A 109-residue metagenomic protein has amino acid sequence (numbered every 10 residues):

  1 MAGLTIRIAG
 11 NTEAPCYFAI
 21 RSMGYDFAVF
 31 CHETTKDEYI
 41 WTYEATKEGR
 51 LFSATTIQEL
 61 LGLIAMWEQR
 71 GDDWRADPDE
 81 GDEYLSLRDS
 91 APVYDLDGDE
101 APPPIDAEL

Functional and structural regions predicted by a protein language model:
M1-G24, P78-Y84: Negatively charged, low-complexity tracts enriched in Asp/Glu with abundant Ser/Thr
F18, G62-A65: Surface-exposed alpha-helical segments enriched in charged/polar residues
Y25-K47: Short aromatic-glycine-(Arg/Gly/Cys) micro-motifs in beta-strand/loop hairpins
E48-T55: A short, exposed loop/beta-hairpin motif centered on an aromatic-Gly-Thr core
T55-L61: A short, sequence-level motif marking secondary-structure junctions
I64-L109: Mixed-charge, Lys/Arg-enriched low-complexity segments
